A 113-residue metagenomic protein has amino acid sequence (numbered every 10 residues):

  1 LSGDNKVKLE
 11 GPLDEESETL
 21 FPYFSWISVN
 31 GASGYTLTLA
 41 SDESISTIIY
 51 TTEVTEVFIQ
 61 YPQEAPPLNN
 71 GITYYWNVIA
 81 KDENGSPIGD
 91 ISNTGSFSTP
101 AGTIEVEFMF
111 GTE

Functional and structural regions predicted by a protein language model:
L1-Y23, P100-E113: Short, compositionally biased P/S/T/A/G/V-rich stretches that sit at domain boundaries
F21-G31: Conserved aromatic anchor
Y35-L37: Short beta-strand elements bearing conserved aromatic residues within extracellular beta-rich modules
L39-S46, E83-G85: Change "in extracellular beta-sheet-rich domains … of secreted and cell-surface proteins" to "in beta-sheet-rich domains
Y50-E56: Short beta-strand segments within Ig-like beta-sandwich modules, predominantly Fibronectin type-III
E56-I72, E83: Signal that preferentially marks extracellular ectodomain short beta-strand elements of beta-sandwich modules
E83-I104: Extracellular fibronectin type III
